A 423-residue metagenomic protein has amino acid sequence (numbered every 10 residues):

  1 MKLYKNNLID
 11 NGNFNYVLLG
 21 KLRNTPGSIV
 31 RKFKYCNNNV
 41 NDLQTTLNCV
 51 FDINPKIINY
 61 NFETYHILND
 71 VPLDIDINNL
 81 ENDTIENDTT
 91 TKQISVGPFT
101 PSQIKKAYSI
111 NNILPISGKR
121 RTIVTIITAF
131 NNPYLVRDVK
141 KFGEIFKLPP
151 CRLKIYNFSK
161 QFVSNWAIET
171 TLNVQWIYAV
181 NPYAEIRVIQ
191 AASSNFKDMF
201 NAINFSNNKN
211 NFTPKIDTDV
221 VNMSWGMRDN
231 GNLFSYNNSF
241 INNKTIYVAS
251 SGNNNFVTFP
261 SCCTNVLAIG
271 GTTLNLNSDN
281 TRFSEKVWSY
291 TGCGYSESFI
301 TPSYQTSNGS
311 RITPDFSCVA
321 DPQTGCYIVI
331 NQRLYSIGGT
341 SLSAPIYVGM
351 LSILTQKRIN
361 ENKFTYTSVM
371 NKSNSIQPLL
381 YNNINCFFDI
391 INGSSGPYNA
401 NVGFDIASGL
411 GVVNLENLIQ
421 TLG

Functional and structural regions predicted by a protein language model:
K2-G271, G292-G339, A344, T355-F364 (+1 more regions): Substrate-binding/charge-relay-adjacent region of secreted/lumenal peptidase catalytic domains
R152, L351, T355-S408: An often Trp-containing, charged/polar helix-loop segment at the C-terminal end of enzyme catalytic cores
F196, N275-R282: Short acidic, Gly/Pro-enriched loop/turn segments at secondary-structure junctions
T264, R311, L342-G349, N371 (+2 more regions): Generic recognition of stable, solvent-exposed alpha-helical segments in well-folded globular domains
D279-N280, V348, L418-Q420: N-terminal low-complexity, intrinsically disordered patches enriched in charged
N280, Q332-R333, G393, G403: Detector for glycine-centered tight turns/loop "hinges" at secondary-structure junctions
N280-E297: Short, surface-exposed polybasic-and-hydrophobic patches located at secondary-structure transitions
